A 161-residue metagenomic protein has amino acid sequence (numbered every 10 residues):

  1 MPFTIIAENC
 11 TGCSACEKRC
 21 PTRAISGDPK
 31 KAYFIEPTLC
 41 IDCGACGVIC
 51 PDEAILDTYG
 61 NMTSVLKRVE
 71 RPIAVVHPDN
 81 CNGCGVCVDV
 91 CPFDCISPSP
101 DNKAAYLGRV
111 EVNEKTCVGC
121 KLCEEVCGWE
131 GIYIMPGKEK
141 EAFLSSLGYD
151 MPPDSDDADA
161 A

Functional and structural regions predicted by a protein language model:
M1-T4, E8-N9, E17, T38-A161: Flanking helices and flexible, charged tails adjoining ferredoxin-like Fe-S electron-transfer domains in multi-subunit
P21, G27, P37: Cys/His-rich metal-coordination motifs, chiefly Zn-binding "fingers/knuckles"
I25-S26, I132: Conserved acetyl-CoA-binding loop of GNAT-fold acetyltransferases
Y33-F34: Glycine-rich, proline-tolerant flexible connector loops at the mouths of alpha/beta enzymes
